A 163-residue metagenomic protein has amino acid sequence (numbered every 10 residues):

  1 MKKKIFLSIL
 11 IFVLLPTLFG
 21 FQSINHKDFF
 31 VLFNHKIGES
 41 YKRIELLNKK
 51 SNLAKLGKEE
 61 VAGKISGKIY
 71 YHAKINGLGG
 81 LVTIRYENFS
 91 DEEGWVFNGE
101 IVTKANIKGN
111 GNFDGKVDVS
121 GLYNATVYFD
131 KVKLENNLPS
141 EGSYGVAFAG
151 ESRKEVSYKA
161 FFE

Functional and structural regions predicted by a protein language model:
M1-K2: N-terminal secretory signal peptides that target proteins for export/translocation
I5-L14: Sec-dependent N-terminal signal peptides
L15-G20: C-terminal segment of classical bacterial N-terminal signal peptides
Q22-E163: Low-complexity, intrinsically disordered segments exposed to solvent
